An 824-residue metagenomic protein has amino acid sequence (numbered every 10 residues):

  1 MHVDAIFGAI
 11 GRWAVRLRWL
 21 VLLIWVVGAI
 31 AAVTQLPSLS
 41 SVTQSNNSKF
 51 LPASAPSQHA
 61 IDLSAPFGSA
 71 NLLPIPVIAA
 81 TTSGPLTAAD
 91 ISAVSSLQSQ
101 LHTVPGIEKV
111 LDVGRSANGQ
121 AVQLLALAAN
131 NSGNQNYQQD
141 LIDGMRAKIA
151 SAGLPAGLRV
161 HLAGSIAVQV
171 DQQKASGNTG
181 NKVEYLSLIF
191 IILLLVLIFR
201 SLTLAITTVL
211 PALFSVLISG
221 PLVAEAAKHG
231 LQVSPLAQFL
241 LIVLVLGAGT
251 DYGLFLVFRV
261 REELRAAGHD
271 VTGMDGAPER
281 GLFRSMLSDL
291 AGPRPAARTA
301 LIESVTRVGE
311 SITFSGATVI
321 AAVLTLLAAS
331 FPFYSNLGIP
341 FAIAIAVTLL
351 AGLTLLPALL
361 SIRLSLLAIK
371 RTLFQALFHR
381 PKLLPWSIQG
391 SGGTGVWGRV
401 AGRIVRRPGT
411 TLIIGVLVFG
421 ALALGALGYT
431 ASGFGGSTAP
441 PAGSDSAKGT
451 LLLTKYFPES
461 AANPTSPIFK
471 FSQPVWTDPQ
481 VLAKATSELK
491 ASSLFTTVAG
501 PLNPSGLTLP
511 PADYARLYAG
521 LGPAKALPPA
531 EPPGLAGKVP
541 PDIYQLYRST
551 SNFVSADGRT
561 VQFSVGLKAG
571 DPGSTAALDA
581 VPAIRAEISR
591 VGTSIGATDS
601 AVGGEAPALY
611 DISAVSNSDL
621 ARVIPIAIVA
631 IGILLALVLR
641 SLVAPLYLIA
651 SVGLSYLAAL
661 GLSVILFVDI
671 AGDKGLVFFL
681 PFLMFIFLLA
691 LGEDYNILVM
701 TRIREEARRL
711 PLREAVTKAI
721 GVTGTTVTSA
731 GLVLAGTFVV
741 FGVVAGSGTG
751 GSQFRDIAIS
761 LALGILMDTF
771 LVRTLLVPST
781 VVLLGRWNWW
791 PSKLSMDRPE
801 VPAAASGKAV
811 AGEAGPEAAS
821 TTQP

Functional and structural regions predicted by a protein language model:
M1-Q44, I107, N131-S432, T593-P824: Membrane-embedded transmembrane helical bundles of large multi-pass transporters/channels
V27, P76-V77, I414-L417, T465-I468: Short coil/turn segments at secondary-structure boundaries
L39-S41, P74-I75, A79: Short, conserved active-site loops that position catalytic residues or coordinate cofactors/metal ions across diverse
Q44-S48, F434-S437: Short hinge/gating elements
N46-K49, V243, G566: Disorder-to-helix initiation segments
A53-P74, T82-Q169, A431-A644, L648-D669 (+2 more regions): Structured non-transmembrane domains adjacent to transmembrane bundles in polytopic membrane proteins
